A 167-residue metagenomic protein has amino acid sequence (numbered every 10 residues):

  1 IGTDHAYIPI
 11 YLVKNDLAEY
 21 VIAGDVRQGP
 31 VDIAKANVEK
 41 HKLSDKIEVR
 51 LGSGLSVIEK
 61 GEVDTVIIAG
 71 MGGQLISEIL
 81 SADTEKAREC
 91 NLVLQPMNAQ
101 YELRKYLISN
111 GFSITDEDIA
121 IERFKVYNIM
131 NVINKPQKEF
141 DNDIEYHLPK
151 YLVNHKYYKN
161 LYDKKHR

Functional and structural regions predicted by a protein language model:
I1-G2: Conserved S-adenosyl-L-methionine
H5-A18: Conserved SAM-binding loop of SAM-dependent methyltransferases across substrates and taxa, primarily the Class I
N15-L17, E39-D45, E85-A87: Short helix-capping segments at alpha-helix termini
Y20-D25: Conserved SAM-binding motif I beta-strand of class I
R27-G61: S-adenosyl-L-methionine
E62-G70: Short SAM/SAH-binding signature in class I
A82-I133: C-terminal substrate-binding/active-site "lid" region of AdoMet-derived donor-dependent transferases
P136-R167: An accessory alpha-helical subdomain
